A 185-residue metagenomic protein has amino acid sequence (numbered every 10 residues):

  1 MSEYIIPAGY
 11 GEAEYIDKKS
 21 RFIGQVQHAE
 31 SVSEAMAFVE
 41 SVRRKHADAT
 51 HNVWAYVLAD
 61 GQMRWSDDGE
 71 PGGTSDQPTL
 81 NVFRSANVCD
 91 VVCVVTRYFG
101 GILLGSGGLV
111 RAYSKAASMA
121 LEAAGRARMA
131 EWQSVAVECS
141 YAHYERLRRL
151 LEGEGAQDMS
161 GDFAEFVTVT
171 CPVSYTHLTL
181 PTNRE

Functional and structural regions predicted by a protein language model:
M1-G73, S160: C-terminal regulatory domains involved in ligand/effector binding and gene-expression control
Q25, V53-W54, D90-C93, S134-A136: Structural motif
P78-A123: Active-site beta-strand/loop microenvironment that shapes enzyme catalytic pockets
A127-Y141: Short glycine-/aliphatic-rich beta-strand segments at the starts of folded cytosolic domains
C139-G155: Short amphipathic alpha-helix segments
G155-G161: Short secondary-structure junctions
T176-T182: Conserved small/polar residues in nucleotide/adenosyl-binding loops
